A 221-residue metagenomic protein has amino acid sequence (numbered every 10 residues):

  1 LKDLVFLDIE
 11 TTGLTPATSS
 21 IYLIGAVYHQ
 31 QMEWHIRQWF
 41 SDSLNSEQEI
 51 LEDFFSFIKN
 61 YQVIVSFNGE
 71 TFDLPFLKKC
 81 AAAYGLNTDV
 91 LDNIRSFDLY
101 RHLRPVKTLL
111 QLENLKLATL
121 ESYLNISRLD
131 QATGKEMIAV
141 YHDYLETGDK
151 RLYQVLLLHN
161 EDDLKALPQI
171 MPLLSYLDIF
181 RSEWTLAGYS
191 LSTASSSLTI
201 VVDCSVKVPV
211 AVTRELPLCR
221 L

Functional and structural regions predicted by a protein language model:
L1-L7, L14-S19, H29-L221: DEDD superfamily 3′-5′ metal-dependent exonuclease/proofreading module
I24-A26: Short beta-strand scaffold segments in enzyme catalytic cores
